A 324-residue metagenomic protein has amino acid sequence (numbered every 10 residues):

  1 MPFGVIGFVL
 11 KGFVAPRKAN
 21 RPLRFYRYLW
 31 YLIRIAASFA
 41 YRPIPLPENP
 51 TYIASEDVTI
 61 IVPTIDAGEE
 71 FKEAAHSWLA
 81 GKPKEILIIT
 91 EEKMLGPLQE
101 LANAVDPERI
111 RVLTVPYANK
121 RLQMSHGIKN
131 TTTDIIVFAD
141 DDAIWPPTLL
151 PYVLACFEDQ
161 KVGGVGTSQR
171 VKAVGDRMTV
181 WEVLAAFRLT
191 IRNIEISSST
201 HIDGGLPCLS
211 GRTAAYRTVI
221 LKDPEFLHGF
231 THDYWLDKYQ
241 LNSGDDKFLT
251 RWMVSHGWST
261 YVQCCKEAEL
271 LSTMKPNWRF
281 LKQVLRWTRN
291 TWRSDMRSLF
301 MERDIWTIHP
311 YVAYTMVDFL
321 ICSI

Functional and structural regions predicted by a protein language model:
M1-Y52, I202-D203: N-terminal membrane-anchoring/stem segments of glycan-assembly enzymes
G4, F8-A15, D304-I324: Non-catalytic, C-terminal membrane-associated alpha-helical segments of glycosyltransferases
K11-A19, L23, Y52, K172-W181 (+2 more regions): Intrinsically disordered, low-complexity coil segments
R21-P43, V180, F187, V284 (+2 more regions): A transmembrane-helix-recognition feature enriched in membrane-embedded lipid enzymes and envelope glyco-/phospholipid
L23, W30, T213, L241-N242 (+1 more regions): Residue-level recognition of hydrophobic positions within alpha-helical transmembrane segments
L29, F71, S323-I324: Generic internal hydrophobic packing segments that stabilize the cores of diverse globular domains
I44-L46, T64, Y311: Hydrophobic residues in alpha-helical membrane-spanning segments
Y52-M301: Non-transmembrane catalytic domains and loops of membrane-associated enzymes and transporters that build or traffic
